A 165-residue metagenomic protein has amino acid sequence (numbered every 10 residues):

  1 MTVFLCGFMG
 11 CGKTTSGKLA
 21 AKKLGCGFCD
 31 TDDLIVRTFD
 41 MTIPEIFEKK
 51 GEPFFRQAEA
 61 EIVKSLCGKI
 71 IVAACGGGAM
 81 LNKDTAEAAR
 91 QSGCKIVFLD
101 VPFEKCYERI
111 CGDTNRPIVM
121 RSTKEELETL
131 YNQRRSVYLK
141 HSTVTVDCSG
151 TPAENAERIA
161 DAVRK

Functional and structural regions predicted by a protein language model:
L5: Hydrophobic anchor at the beta1->P-loop junction of P-loop NTPases
F8: P-loop (Walker A) phosphate-binding loop of NTP-binding proteins
T14: Walker A/P-loop
L19, K23, Q133-K165: NTP-dependent small-molecule kinase module
K22-A60: Conserved substrate/cofactor phosphate-moiety recognition/catalytic segment in nucleotide-dependent phosphotransferases
C29, K95-V97, V144-V146: Hydrophobic/aromatic beta-strand patches that form the interior of the parallel beta-sheet core in alpha/beta enzyme
F54-K95, L99: Glycine-rich phosphate-binding loop used to anchor ATP phosphates in small-molecule kinases, encompassing both
S92-S136: A glycine- and Lys/Arg-enriched "phosphate-lid" helix/loop adjacent to the NTP-binding pocket of small-molecule kinases
